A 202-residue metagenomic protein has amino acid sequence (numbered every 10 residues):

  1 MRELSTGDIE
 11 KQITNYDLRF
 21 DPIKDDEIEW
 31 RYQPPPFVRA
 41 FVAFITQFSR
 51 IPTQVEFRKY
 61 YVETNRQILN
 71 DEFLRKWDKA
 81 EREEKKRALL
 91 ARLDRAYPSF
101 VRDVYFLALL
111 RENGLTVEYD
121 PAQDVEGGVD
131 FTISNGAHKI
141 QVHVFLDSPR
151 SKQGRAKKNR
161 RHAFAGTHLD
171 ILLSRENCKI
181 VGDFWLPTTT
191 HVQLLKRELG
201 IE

Functional and structural regions predicted by a protein language model:
M1-G7, D17-K24, F57, Q67-I68 (+3 more regions): A structural boundary/capping signal
M1-K76: Nuclease-adjacent, charged terminal/linker segments that flank catalytic cores
I68-Y105: Solvent-exposed, charged helical/coil patches that constitute nucleic-acid or partner-interaction surfaces
D103-E126, D130, S134: A short acidic/basic microdomain associated with nuclease active sites
I133-V142: Active-site beta-strand-loop-beta-strand hairpin of nuclease catalytic cores that positions key catalytic residues
V144-E202: Catalytic cores of nucleic-acid endonucleases
